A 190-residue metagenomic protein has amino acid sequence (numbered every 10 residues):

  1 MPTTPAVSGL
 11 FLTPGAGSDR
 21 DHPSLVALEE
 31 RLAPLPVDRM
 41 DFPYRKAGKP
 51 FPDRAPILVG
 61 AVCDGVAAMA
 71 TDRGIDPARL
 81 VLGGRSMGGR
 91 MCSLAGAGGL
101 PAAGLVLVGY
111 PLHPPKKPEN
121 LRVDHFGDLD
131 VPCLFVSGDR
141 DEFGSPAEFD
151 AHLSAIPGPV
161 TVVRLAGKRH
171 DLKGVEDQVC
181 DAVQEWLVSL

Functional and structural regions predicted by a protein language model:
M1-R79, R90, V175: Serine-hydrolase catalytic machinery in alpha/beta-hydrolase-like enzymes
S18, D139-G144, H170-D171: Acidic catalytic loop of the alpha/beta-hydrolase fold
M40-P43, V163-R169: Short glycine-rich catalytic loops that host catalytic nucleophiles or stabilize transition states across multiple
R79-G84, V108: Short beta-strand immediately N-terminal to the catalytic nucleophile in serine-hydrolase-like folds
G84-G88, C92: Gly/Ala-rich beta-loop-alpha elbow adjacent to hydrolase catalytic centers
P101-H113: A conserved short beta-strand
L129-D130, F135-S137, D141: Short beta-strand/loop motif that positions the catalytic acidic residue of the alpha/beta-hydrolase fold
K168-D177: Catalytic histidine-centered segment of alpha/beta-hydrolase-like enzymes
